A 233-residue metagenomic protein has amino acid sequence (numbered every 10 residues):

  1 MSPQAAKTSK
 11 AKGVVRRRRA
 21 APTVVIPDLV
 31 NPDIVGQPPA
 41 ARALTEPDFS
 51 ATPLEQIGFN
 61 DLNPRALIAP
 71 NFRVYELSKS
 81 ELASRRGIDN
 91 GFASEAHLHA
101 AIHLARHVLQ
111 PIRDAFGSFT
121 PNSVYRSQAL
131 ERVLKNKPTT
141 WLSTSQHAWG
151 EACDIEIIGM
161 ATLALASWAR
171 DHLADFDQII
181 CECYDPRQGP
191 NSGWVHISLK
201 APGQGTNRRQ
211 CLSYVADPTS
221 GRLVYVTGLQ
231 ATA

Functional and structural regions predicted by a protein language model:
S2-R113, P190, C211-A233: Extracytoplasmic cell-surface/polysaccharide-interacting catalytic and binding patches
I57-F59, A115-R126, G193, Q204: Short secondary-structure boundary segments
F92-S94, V124-A129, A169-H172: N-terminal start-of-chain detector that recognizes signal peptides and the immediate post-cleavage beginning
L109-K137: Extended, low-complexity, intrinsically disordered C-terminal regulatory tails of eukaryotic serine/threonine kinases
N122-V124, E156-G159: Short His-Asn-centered micro-motif
Q128-A152: Short, surface-exposed glycine/acidic/tryptophan-bearing loops
T144, W149-E151, I157-A233: Catalytic cores and adjacent binding grooves of peptidoglycan-active enzymes
